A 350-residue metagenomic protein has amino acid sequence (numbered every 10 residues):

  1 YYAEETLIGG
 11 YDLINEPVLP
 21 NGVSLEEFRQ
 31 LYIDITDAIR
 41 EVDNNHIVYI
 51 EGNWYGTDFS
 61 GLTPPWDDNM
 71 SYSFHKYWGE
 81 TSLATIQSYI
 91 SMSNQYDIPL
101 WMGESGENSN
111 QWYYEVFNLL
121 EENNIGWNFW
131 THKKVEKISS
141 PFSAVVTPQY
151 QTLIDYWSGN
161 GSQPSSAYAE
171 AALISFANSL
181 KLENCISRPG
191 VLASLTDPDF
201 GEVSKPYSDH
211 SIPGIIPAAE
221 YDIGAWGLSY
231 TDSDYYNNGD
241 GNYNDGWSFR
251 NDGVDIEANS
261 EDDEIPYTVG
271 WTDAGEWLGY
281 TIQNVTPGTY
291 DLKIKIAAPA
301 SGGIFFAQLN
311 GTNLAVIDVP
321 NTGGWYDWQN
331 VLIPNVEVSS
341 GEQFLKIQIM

Functional and structural regions predicted by a protein language model:
Y1-Y2, Y11, Y32, Y49 (+20 more regions): Sequence-level detector for tyrosine residue identity
A3, T63-P64, N69-M70, T81 (+11 more regions): Alpha-helical protein-protein interaction elements
A3-K134, S139-D155: Extracellular glycoside hydrolase catalytic/binding regions
N15, N21, N44-N45, N53 (+19 more regions): Detector for Asparagine
Q30, Q87, Q95, Q111 (+7 more regions): Residue-identity detector for glutamine
G56, D68, G103, Y114 (+7 more regions): Intrinsic disorder/low-complexity segments enriched in polar/charged and small flexible residues
W112-H210: Aromatic-rich peripheral "rim/lid" segments of glycoside hydrolase catalytic domains that contact and position glycan
S194-M350: Extracytoplasmic
